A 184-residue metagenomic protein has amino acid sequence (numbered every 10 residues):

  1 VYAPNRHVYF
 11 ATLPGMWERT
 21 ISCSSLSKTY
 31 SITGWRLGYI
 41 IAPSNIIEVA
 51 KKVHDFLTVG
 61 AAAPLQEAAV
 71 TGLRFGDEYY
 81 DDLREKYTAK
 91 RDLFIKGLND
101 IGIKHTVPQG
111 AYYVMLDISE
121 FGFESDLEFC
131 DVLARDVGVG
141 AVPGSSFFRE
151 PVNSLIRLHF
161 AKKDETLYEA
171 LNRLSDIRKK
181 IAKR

Functional and structural regions predicted by a protein language model:
V1-R184: PLP-dependent class I/II
